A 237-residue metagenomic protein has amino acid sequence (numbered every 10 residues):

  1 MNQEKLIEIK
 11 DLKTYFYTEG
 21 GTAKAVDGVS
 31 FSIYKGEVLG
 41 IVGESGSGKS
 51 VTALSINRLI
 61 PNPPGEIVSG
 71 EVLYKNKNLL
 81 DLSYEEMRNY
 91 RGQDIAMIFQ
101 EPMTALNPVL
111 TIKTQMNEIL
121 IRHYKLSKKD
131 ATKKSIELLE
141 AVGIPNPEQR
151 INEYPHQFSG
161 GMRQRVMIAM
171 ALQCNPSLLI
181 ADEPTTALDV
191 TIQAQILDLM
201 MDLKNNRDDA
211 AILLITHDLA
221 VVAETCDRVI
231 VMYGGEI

Functional and structural regions predicted by a protein language model:
M1-I237: ABC transporter nucleotide-binding domains
